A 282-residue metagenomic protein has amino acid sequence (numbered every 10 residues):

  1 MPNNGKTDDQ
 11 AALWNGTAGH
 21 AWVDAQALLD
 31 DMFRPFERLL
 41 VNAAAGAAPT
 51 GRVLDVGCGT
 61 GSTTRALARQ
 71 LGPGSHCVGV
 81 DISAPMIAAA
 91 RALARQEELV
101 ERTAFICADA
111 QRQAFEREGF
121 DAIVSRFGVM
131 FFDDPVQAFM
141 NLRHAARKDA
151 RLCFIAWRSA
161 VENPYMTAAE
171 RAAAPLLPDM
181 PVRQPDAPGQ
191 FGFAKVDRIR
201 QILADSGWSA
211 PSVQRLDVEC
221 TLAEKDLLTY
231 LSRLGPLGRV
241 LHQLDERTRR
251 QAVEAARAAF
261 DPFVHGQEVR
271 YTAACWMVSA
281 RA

Functional and structural regions predicted by a protein language model:
P2-N4, D9, L13, A18-A21 (+4 more regions): Conserved Class I S-adenosyl-L-methionine
D31-G51, A66: Conserved alpha-helix/loop element of class I SAM-dependent methyltransferases that forms part of the SAM/SAH-binding
T50, P73-G74, A146-L152: Short glycine-dipeptide loop
R52-Q113, Q137: Class I SAM-dependent methyltransferase SAM/SAH-binding core
L71, A94, A173, L203 (+2 more regions): Conserved hydrophobic residues forming the short capping helix/wall of the S-adenosyl-L-methionine
Q111-A122: A short acidic, Gly/Pro-enriched loop at the edge of an enzyme's catalytic core that lines a small-molecule cofactor
D121-P135, R158: A short SAM/SAH-binding and catalytic strip from SAM-dependent methyltransferases
V136, R143, R151-L222: Conserved catalytic/acceptor-binding region of the Class I
